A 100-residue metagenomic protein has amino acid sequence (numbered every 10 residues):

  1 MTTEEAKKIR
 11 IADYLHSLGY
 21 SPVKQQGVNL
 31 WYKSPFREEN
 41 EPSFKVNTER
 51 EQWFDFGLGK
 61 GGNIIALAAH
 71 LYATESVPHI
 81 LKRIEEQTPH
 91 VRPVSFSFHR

Functional and structural regions predicted by a protein language model:
M1-F98: N-terminal structured subdomain of primase-like DNA metabolism proteins
